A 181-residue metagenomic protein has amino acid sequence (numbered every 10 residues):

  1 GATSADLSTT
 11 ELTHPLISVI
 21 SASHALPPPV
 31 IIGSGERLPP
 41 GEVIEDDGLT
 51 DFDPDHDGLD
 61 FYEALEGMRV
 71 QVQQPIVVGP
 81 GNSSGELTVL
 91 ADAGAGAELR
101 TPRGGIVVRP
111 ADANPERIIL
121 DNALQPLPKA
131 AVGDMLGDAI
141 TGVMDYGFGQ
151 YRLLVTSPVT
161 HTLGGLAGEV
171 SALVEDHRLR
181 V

Functional and structural regions predicted by a protein language model:
G1-V181: Extended non-catalytic accessory segments flanking core domains
